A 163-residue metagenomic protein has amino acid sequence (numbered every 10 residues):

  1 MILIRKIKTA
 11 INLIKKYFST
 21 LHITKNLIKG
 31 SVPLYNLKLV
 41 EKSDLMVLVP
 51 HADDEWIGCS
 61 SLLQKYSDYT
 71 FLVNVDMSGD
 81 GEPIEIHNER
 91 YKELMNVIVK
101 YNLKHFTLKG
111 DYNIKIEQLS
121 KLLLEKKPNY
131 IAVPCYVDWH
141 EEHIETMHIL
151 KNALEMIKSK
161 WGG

Functional and structural regions predicted by a protein language model:
I2-K126, H148-W161: Active-site rim/loop-helix segments in enzyme catalytic domains that contact anionic ligands
H51, W139-H140: Intrinsic-disorder/low-complexity, polar/charged segments
W56-I57, E141-H143: Conserved alpha/beta-hydrolase "acid-adjacent" motif
V73, A132-P134, G163: Short, conserved beta-strand edge motifs with alternating hydrophobic and charged residues
L123, K127-V137, H143-T146: Proline-aspartate-enriched helix->loop->beta-strand connector
I144, G162-G163: C-terminal extensions
